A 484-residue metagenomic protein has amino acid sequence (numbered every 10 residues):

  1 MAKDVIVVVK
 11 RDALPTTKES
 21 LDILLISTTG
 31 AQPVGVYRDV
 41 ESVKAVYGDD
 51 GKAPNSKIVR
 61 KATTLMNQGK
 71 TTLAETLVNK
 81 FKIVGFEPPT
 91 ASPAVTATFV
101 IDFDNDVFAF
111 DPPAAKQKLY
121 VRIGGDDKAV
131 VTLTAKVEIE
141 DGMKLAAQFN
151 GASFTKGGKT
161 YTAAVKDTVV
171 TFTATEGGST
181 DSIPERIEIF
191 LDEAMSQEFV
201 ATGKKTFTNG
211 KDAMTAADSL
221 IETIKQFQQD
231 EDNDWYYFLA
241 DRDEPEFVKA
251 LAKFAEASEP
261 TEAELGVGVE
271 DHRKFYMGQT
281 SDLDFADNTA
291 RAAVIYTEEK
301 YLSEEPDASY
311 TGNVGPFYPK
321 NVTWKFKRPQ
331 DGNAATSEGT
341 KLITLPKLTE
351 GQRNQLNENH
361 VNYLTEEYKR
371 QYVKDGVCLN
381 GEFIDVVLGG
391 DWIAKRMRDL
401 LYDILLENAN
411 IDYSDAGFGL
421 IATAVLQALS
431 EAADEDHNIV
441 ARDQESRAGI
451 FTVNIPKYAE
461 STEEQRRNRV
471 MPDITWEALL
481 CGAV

Functional and structural regions predicted by a protein language model:
M1-L21, T28-Y310, R447-Y458: Polar low-complexity, Ser/Thr/Gly/Ala/Asp/Asn-rich disordered segments used for subunit assembly and tip/surface
M1-T63, T71-L73, V373-V484: Structured, hydrophobic secondary-structure cores that serve as assembly/anchoring elements
Q148, A152, T175, D241 (+4 more regions): Generic structural signal for bulky hydrophobic/aromatic residues embedded in well-ordered secondary structure
T160-T162, R353, D385, T475: Short, surface-exposed charged micro-motifs
K225-N410, I421, E431, N438-P456: A glycine- and small-residue-enriched flexible loop/hinge signal that marks low-structured segments
